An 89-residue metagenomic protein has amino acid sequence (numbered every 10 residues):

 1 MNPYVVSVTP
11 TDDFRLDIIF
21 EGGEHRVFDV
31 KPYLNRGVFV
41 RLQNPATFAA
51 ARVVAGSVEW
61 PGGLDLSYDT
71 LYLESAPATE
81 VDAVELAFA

Functional and structural regions predicted by a protein language model:
M1-A89: Motif-centric detector for short Cys/His coordination patterns
